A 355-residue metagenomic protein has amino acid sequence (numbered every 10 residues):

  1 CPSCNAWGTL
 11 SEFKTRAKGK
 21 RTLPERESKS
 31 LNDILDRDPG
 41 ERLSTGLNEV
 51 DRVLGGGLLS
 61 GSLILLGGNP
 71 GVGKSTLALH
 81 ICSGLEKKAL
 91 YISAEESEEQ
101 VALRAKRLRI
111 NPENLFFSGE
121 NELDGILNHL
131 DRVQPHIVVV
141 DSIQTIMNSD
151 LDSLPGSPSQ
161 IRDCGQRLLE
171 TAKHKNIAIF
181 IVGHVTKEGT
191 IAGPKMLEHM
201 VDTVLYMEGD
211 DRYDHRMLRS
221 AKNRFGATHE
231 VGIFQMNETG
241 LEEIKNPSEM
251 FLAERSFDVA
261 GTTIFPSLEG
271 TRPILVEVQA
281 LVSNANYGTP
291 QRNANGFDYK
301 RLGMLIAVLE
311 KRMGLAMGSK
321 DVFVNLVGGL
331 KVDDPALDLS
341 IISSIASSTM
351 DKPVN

Functional and structural regions predicted by a protein language model:
P2: Cys/His/Pro-rich metal-binding microdomains
N5-K29, D131-V133, Q144, M200 (+1 more regions): Conserved P-loop NTPase
T22-L108, L127, D131: The Walker A/P-loop phosphate-binding site
P39-G40, E113-E120, N148-R162, P290-Y299 (+1 more regions): Flexible beta-alpha connector loops of hexameric P-loop NTPases
K88-A102, G119, I143, E208 (+1 more regions): Short beta-strand-centered segment that lines the nucleotide-binding/catalytic pocket of NTP-utilizing
F117-N176: Phosphate-binding/switch loop-helix module in NTP-utilizing enzymes
S159-H184, M200-D211, E310, S347: Substrate-engagement module of ASCE P-loop NTPases
Q291, D298-N355: Terminal-proximal interaction/regulatory segments of ATP-powered molecular machines
